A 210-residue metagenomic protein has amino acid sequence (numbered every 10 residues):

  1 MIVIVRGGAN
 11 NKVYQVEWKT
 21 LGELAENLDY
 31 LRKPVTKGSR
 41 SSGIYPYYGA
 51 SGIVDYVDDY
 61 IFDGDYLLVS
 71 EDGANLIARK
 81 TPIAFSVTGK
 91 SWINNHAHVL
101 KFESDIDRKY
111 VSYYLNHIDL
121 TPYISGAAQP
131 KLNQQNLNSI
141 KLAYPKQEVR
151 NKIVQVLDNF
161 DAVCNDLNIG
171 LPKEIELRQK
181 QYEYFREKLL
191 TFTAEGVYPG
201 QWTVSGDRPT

Functional and structural regions predicted by a protein language model:
M1-T210: Charged, alpha-helix-forming regions
